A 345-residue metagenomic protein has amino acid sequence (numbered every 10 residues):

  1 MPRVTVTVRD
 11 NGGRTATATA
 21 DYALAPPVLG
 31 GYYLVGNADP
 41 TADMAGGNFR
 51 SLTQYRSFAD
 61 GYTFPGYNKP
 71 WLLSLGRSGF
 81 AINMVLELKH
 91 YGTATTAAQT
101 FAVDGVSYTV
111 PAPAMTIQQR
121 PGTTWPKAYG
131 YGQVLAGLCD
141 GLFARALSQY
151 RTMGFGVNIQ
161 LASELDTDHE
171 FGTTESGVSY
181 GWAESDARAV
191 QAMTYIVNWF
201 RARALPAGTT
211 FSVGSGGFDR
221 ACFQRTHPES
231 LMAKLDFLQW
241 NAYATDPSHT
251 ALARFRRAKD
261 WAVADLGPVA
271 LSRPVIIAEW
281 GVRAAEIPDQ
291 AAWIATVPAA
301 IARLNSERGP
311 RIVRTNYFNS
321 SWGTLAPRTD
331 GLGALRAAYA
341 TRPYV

Functional and structural regions predicted by a protein language model:
V8-D10: Conserved structural position at the C-terminal beta-strand of extracellular beta-sandwich adhesion modules
A18-L24: C-terminal edge beta-strand
A25-T63: Boundary/entry segment of secreted carbohydrate-active catalytic domains
L29-P40, V157, P274-V345: Substrate-binding cleft of secreted/luminal carbohydrate-active enzymes
L52-A59, F223-F255, P274-A278, F318-S320: Aromatic- and acid-rich polysaccharide-binding/catalytic face of secreted or lumenal carbohydrate-active enzymes
S57-V213: Substrate-binding cleft of extracellular glycoside hydrolase catalytic domains
P70-W71, S78-E87, W240-E286: Glycoside hydrolase catalytic-domain groove-lining segments
Q160-A162, M193-Q224, W240, S272-A285 (+1 more regions): Aromatic-lined carbohydrate-recognition surfaces of secreted/lumenal glycan-active proteins
